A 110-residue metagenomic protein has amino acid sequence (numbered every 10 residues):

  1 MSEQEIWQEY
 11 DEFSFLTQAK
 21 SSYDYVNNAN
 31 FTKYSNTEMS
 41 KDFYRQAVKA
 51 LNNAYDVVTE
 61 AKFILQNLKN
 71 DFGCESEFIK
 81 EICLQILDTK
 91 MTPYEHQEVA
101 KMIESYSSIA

Functional and structural regions predicted by a protein language model:
M1-Q8, E104-A110: Short intrinsically disordered terminal tails
S2-T37: Short terminal alpha-helical segments
L16-V26, L51-A61, T89, P93-H96: Long amphipathic alpha-helices with heptad-repeat character, especially coiled-coil-forming segments used
F31-S40, V57-V58, K69-C74, M91-H96: Charged, low-complexity interaction regions
T59-C83: Amphipathic protein-protein interaction modules
E77, E81-A110: Amphipathic alpha-helical binding modules
